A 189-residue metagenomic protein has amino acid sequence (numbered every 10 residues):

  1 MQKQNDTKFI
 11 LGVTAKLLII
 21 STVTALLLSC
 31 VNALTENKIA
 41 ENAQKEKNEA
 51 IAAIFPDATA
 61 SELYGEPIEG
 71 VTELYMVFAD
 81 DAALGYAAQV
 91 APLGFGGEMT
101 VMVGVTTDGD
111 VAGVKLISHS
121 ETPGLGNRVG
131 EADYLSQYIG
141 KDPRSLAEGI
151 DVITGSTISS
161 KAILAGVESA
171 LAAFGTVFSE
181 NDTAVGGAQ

Functional and structural regions predicted by a protein language model:
Q2-Q189: Flexible, solvent-exposed loop/hinge segments and secondary-structure transition points
